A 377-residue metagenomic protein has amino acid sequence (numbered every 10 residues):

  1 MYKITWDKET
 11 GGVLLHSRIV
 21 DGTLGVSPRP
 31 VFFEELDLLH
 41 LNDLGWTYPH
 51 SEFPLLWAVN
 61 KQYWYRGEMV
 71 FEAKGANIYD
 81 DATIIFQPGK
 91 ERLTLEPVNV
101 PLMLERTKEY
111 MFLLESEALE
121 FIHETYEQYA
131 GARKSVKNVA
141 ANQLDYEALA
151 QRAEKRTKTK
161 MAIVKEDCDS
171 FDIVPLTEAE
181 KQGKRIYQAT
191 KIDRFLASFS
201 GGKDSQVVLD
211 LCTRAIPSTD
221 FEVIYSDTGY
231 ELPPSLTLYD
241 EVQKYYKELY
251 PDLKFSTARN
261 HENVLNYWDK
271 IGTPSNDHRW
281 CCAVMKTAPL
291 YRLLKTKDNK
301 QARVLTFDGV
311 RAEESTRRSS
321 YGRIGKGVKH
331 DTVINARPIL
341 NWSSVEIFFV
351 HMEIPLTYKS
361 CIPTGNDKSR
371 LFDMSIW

Functional and structural regions predicted by a protein language model:
M1-S198, K203-W377: Nucleotide-activated chemistry modules centered on ATP-dependent adenylation/adenylyltransferase
